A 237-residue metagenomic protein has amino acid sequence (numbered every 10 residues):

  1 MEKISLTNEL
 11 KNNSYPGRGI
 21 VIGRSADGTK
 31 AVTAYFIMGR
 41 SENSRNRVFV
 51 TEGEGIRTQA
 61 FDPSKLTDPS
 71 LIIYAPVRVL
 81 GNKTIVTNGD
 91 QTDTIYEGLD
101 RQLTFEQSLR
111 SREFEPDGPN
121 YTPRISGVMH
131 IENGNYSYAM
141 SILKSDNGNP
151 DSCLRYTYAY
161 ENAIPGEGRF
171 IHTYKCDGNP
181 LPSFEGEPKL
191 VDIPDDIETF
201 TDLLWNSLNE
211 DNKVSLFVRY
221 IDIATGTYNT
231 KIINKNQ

Functional and structural regions predicted by a protein language model:
M1-Q237: Conserved short alpha-helical segments that host acidic/polar catalytic motifs at enzyme active sites
